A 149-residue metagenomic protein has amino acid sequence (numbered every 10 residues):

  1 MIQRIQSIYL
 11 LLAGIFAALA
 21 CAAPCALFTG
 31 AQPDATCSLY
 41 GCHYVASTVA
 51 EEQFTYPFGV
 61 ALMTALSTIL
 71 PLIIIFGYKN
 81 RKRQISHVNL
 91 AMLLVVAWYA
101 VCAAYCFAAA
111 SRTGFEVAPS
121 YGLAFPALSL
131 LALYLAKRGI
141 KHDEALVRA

Functional and structural regions predicted by a protein language model:
M1-G14, K82-V88: Alpha-helical transmembrane segments and their helix-start/interface "positive-inside/aromatic belt" motifs in integral
M1-I5, T48-V49, Q53, K82 (+2 more regions): Membrane-interface extramembranous regions at the lipid-water interface
M1-I8, F54-I74: Cytoplasmic juxtamembrane interface segments
L10-A20, T64-I74, V95-C102, P126-A136: Helical transmembrane-bundle signal
G14-L62, L66: Interfacial loop at the N-terminal end of multi-pass membrane proteins
L72-I85: Juxtamembrane helix-break-helix junctions at the cytosolic face of small multi-pass alpha-helical membrane proteins
V88-V95: Central hydrophobic cores of alpha-helical transmembrane segments in multi-pass integral membrane proteins
V101-A149: Alpha-helical transmembrane segments of multi-pass integral membrane proteins, characterized by long hydrophobic
